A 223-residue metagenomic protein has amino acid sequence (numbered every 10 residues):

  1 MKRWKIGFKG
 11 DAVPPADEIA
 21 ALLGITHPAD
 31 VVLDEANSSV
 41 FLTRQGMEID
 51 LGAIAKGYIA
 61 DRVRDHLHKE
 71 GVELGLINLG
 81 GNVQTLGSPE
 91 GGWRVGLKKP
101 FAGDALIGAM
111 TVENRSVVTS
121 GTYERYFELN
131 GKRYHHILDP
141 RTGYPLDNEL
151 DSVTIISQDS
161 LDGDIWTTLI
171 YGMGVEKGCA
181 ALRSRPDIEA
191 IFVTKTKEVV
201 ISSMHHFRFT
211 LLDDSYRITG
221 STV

Functional and structural regions predicted by a protein language model:
M1-V223: Mature catalytic core of soluble alpha/beta enzymes
